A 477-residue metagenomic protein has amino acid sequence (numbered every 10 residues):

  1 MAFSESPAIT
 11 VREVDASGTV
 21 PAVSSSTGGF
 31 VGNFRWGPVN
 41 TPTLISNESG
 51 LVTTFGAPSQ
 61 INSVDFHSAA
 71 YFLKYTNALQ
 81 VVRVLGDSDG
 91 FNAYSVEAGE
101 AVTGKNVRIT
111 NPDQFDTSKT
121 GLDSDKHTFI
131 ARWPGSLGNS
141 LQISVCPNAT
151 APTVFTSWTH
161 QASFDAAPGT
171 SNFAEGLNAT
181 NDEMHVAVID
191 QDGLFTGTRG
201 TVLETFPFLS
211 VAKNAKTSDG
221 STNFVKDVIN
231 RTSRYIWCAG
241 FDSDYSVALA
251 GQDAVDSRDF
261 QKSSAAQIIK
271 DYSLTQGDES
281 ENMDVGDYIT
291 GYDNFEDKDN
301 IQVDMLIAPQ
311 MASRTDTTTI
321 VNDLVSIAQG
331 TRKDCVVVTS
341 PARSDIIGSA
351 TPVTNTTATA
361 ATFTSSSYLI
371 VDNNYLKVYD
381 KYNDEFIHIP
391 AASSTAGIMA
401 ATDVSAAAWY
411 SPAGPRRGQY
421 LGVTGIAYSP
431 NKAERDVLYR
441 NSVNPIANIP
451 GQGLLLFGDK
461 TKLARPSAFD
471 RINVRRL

Functional and structural regions predicted by a protein language model:
M1-L477: A glycine- and small-residue-enriched flexible loop/hinge signal that marks low-structured segments
